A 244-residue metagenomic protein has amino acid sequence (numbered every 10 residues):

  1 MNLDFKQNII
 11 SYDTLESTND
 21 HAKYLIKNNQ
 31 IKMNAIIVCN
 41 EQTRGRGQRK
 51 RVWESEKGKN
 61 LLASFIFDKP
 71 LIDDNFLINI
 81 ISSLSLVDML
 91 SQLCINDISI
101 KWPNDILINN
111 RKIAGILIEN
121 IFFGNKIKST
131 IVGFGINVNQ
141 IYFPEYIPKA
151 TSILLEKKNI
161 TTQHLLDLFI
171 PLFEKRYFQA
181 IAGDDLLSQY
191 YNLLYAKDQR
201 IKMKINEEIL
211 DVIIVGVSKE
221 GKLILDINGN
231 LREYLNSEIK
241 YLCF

Functional and structural regions predicted by a protein language model:
M1-L93: N-terminal lobe of the biotin/lipoate ligase/transferase fold
D4, S11-Y12, N28, L71-D73 (+2 more regions): Long, positively charged amphipathic alpha-helical accessory segments at protein N-termini or as interdomain linkers
D105: Conserved active-site carboxylates
